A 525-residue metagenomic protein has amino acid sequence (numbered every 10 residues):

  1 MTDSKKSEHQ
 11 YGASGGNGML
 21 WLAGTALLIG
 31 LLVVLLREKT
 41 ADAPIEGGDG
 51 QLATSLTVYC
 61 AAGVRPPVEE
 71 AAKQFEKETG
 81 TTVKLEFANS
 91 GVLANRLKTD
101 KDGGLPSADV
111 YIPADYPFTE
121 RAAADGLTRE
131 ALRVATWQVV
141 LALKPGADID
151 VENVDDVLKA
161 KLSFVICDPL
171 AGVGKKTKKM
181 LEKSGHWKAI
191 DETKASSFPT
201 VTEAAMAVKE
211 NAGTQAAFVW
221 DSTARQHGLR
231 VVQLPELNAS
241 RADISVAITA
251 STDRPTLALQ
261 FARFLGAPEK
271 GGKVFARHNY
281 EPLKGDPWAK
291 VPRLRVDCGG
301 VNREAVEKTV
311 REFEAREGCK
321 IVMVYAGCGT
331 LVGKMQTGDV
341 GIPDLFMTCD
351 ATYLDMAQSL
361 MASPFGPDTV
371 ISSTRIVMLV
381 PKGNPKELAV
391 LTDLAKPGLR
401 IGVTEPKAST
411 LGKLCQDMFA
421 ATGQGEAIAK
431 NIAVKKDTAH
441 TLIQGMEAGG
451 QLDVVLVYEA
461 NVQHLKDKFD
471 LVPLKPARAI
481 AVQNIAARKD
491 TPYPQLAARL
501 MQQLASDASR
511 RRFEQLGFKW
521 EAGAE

Functional and structural regions predicted by a protein language model:
M1-H9: N-terminal intrinsically disordered, acidic low-complexity segments at the extreme N-terminus
H9-A108, P113-D125, R129-P343, T348-T374 (+1 more regions): Exported/periplasmic ABC-transporter solute-binding proteins
